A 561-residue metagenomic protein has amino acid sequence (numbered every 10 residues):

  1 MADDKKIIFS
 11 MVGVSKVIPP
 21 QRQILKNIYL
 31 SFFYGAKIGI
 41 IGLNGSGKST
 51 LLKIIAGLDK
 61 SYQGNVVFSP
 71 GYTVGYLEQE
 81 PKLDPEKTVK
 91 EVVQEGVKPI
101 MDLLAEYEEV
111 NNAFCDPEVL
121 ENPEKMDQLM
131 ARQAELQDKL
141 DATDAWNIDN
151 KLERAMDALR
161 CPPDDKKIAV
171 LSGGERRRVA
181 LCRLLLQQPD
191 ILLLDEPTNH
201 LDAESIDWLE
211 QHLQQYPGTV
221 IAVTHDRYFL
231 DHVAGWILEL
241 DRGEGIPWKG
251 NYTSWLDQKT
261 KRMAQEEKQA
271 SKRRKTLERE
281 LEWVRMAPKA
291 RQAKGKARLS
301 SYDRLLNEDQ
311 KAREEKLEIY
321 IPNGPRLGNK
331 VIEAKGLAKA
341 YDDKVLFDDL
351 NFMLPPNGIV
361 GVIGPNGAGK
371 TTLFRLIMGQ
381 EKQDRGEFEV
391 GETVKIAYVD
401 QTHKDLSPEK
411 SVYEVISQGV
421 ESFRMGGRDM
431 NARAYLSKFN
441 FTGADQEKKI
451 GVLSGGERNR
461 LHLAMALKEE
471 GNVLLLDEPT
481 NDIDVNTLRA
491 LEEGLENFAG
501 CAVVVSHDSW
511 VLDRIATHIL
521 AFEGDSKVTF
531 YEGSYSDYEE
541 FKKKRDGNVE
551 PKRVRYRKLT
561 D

Functional and structural regions predicted by a protein language model:
M1-S271, E315, P322-D561: ABC ATP-binding cassette signature C-motif
D138, A287-A290, A297, E318-G324: Alpha-helical segments in transporter systems
Q258-R291, G295-S301, L305-A312: Intracellular alpha-helical coupling/juxtamembrane segments of multi-pass membrane proteins
